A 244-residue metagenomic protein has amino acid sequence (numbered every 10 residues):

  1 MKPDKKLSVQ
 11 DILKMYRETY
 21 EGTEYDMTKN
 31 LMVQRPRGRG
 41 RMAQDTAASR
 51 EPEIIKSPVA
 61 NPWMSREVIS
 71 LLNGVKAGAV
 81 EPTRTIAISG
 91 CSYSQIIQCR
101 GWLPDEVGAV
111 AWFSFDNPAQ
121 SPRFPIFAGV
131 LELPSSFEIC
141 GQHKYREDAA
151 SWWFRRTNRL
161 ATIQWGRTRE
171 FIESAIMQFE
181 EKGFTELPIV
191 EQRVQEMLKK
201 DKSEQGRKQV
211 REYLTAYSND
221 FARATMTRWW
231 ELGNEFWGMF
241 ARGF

Functional and structural regions predicted by a protein language model:
M1-F244: C-terminus-biased signal that marks the final domain/tail of proteins
